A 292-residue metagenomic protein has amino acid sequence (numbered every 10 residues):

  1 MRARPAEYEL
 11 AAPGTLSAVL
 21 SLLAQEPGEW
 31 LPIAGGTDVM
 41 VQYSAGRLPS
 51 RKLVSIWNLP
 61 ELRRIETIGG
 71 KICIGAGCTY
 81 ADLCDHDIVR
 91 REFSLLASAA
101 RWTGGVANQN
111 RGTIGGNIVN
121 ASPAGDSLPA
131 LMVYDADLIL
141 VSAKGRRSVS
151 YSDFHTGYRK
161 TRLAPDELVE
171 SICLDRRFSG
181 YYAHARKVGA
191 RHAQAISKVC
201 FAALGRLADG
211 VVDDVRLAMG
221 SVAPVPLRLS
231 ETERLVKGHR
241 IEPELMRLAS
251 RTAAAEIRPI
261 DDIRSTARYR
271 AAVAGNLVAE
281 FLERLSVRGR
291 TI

Functional and structural regions predicted by a protein language model:
M1-I292: C-terminal structural segment of proteins
